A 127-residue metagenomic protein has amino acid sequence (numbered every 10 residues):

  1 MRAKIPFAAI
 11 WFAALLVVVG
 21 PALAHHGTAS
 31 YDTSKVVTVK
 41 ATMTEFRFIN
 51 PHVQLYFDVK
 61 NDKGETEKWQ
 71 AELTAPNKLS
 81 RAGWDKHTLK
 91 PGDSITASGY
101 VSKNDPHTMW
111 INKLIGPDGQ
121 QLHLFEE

Functional and structural regions predicted by a protein language model:
M1-F12: Bacterial N-terminal signal peptides that target proteins for export
A22-V37: Short boundary/loop segments of OB/S1/cold-shock single-stranded nucleic-acid-binding domains
V39-M43: Conserved hydrophobic positions within beta-strands
I49-K60: Short aromatic-glycine-enriched beta-strand elements
L73-R81: Short, structured beta-strand/loop micro-motifs enriched in basic residues and often containing a Trp
S80-A97: Short nucleic-acid-contacting surface segments enriched for D/E, G, S/T with interspersed K/R
S102-E126: OB-fold/S1-family single-stranded nucleic acid-binding modules
